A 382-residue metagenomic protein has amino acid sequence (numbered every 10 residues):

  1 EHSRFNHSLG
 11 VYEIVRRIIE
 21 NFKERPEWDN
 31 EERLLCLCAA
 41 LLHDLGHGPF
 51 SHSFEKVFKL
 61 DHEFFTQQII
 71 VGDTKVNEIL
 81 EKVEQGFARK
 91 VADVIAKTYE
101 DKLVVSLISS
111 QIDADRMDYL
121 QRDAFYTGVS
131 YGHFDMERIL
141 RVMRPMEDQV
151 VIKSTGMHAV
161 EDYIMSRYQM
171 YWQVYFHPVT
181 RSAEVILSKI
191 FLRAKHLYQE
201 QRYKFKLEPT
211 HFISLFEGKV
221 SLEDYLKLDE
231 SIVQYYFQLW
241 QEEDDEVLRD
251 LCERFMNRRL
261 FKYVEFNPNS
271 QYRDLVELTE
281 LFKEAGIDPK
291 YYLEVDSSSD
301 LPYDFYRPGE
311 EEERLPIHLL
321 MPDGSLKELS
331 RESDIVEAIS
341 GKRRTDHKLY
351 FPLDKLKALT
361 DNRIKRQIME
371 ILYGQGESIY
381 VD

Functional and structural regions predicted by a protein language model:
E1-L35, P49-E55, K59-D382: Histidine-centered, transition-metal-coordinating active-site segments
L35, A40-L41: Elongated alpha-helical scaffolds
L42, G46-H47: Short active-site segment of divalent metal-dependent hydrolases/proteases that encodes the spacing between
